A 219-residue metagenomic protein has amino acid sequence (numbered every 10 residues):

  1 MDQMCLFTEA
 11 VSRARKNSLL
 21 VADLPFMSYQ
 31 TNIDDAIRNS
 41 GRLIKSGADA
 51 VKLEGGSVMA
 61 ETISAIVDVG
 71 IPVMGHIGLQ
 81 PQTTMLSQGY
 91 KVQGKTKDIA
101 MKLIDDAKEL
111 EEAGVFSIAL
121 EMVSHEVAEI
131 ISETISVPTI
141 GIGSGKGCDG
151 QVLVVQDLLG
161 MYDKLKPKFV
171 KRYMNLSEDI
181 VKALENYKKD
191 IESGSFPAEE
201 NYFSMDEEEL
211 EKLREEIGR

Functional and structural regions predicted by a protein language model:
M1-E207, E211-R219: Alpha/beta enzyme core
